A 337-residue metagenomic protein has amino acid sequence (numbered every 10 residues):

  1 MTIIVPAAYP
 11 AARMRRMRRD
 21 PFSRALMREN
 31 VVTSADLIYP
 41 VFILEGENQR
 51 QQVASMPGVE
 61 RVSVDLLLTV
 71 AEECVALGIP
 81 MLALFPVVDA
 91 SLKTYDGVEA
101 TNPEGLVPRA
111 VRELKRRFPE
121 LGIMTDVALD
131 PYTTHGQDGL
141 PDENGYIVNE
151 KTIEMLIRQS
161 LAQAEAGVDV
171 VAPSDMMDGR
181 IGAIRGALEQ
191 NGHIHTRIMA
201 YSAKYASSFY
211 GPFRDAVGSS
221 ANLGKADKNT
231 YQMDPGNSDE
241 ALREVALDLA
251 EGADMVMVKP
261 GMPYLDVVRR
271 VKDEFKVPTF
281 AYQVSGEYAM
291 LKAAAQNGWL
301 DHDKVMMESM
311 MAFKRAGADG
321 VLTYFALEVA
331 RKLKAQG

Functional and structural regions predicted by a protein language model:
T2-R28: N-terminal amphipathic/basic leader segments beginning at the initiator methionine
I3, A8, D20, T33-I38 (+1 more regions): Alpha/beta enzyme core
